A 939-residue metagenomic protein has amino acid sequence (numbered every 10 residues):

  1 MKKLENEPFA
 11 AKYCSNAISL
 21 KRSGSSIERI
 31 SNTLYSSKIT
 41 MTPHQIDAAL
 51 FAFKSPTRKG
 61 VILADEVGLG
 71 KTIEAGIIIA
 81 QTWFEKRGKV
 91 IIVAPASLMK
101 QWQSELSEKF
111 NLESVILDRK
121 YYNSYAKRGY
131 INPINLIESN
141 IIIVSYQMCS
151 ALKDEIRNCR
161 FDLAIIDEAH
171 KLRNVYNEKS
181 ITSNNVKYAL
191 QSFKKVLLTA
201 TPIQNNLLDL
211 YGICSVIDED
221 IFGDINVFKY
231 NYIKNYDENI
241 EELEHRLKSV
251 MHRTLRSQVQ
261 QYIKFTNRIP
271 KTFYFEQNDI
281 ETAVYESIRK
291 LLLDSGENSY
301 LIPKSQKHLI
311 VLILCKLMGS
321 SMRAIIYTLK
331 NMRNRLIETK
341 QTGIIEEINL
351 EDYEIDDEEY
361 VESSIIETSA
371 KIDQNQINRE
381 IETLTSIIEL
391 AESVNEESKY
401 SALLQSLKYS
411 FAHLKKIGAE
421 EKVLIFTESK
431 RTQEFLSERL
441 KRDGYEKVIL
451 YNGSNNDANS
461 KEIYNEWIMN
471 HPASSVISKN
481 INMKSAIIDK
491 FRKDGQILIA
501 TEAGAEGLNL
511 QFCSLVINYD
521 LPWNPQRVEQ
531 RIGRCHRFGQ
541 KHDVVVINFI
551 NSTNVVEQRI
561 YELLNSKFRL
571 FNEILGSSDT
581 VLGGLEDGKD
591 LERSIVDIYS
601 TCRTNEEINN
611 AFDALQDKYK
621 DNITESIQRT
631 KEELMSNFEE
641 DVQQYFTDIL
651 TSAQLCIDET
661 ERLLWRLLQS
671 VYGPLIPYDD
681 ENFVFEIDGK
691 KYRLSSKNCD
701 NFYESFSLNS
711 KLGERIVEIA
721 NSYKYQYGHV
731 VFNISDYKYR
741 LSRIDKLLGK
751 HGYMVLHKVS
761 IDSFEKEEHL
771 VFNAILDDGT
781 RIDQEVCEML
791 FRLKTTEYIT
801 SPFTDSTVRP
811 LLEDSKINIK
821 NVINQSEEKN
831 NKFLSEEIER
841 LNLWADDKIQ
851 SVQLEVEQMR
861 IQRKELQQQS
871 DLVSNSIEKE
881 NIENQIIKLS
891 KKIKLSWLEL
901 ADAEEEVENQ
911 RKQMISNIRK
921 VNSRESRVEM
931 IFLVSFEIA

Functional and structural regions predicted by a protein language model:
M1-L50, K54, K71-T72, W83-T182 (+2 more regions): SF2 helicase/translocase NTPase motor core, specifically the RecA-like lobe 1 inter-motif segment between Walker
L4-A11, H542-E704, N709, G713: C-terminal accessory region of SF2 helicases/translocases
R58-I78: Walker A/P-loop
I131, I137-E138, I142-F161, Y176-F193 (+6 more regions): Inter-lobe coupling linker of SF2 helicases/translocases
S145, E446-E557: Conserved RecA-like P-loop NTPase helicase motor core
F265-Q277, I313-L317, I326-G495, Q643-R693: Conserved Helicase C-terminal RecA-like lobe
I337, I365-T368, Q628, Q643-D847 (+3 more regions): P-loop NTPase motor cores of the ASCE clade
K888-E908: Amphipathic alpha-helical coiled-coil segments
